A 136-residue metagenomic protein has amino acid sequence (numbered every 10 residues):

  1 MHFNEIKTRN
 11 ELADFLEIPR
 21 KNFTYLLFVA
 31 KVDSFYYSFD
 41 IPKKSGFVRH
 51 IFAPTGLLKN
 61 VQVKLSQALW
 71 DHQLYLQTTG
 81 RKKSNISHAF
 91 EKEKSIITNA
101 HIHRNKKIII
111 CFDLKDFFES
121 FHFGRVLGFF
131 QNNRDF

Functional and structural regions predicted by a protein language model:
M1-K44: Non-catalytic, polymerase-adjacent accessory regions of viral genome-replication enzymes
H2, I6, A13, I51 (+2 more regions): Generic detection of long, well-ordered alpha-helical segments
R9, R20-F23, L58, Q62 (+2 more regions): Alpha-helix initiation and N-capping motif
E11, N60, K64-A68, R125 (+1 more regions): Long, highly charged amphipathic alpha-helices
F15-F23, A68, T78, F129: N-terminal low-complexity, intrinsically disordered segments
F39-Q62, G80, H88-A89: Short, conserved non-catalytic motifs in the polymerase core
N60-F112, D116-E119: Active-site-proximal segment of RNA-dependent polymerases
I109, D116-D135: Glycine-rich, acidic/polar active-site loops that bind/position phosphate-bearing ligands
